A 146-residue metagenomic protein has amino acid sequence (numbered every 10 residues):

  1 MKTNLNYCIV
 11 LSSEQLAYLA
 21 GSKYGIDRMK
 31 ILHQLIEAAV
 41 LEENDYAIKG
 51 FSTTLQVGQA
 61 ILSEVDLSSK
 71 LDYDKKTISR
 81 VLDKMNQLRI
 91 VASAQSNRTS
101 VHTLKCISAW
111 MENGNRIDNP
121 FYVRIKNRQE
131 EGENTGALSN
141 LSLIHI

Functional and structural regions predicted by a protein language model:
M1-V57, L62-V65: Short recognition helix of helix-turn-helix/winged-helix DNA-binding domains
A39-T103: Winged helix-turn-helix DNA-binding recognition segment
I61, S93-A94, W110-E112, E130: Alpha-helix boundary/capping detector
N97-R116: Short, cationic-aromatic polyanion-contact patches
I117-N140: A contiguous pocket-lining binding segment that forms or flanks enzyme active sites
I144-I146: Conserved small/polar residues in nucleotide/adenosyl-binding loops
